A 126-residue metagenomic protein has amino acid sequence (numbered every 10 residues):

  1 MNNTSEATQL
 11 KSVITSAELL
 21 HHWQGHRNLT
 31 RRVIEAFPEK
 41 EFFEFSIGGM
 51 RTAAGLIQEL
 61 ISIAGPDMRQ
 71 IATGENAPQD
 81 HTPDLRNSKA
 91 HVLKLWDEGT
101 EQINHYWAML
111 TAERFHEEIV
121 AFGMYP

Functional and structural regions predicted by a protein language model:
M1-P126: Aromatic-glycine hotspot motif
